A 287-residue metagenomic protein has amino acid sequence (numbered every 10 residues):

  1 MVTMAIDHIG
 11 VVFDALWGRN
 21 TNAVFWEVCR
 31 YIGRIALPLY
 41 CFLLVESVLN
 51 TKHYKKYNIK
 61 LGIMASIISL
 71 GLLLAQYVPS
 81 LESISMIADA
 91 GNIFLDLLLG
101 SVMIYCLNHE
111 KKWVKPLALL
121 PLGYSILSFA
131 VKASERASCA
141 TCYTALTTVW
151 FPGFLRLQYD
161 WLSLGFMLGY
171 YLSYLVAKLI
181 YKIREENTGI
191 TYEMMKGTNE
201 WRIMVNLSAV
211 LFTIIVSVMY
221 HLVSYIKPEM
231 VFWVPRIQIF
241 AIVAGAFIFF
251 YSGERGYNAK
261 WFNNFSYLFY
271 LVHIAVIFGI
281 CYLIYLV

Functional and structural regions predicted by a protein language model:
M1-V287: Alpha-helical transmembrane segments and their immediate juxtamembrane cytosolic regions
